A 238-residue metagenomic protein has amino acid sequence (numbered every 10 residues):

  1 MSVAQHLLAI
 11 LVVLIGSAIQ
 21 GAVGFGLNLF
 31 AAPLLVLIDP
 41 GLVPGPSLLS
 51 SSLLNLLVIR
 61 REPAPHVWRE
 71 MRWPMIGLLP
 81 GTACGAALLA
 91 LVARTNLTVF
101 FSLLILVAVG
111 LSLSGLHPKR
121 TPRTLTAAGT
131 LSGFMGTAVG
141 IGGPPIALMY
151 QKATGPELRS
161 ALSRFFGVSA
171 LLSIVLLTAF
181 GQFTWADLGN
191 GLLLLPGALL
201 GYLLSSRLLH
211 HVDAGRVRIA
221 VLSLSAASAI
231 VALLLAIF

Functional and structural regions predicted by a protein language model:
H6-R72, G129, G136, G143-Y202: Small-residue-rich hydrophobic segments that form or flank transmembrane alpha-helices in multi-pass membrane proteins
G24, D39-P40, A93, L97 (+2 more regions): A helix-boundary/kink motif common to multi-pass secondary transporters, especially Major Facilitator Superfamily
L42-L113: Membrane helix-loop-helix hairpins that form the core translocation module of multi-pass transporters
L48, F101-I105, V109, S163 (+3 more regions): Residues within membrane-spanning alpha-helices of integral membrane proteins, especially the hydrophobic core/packing
W73, L204-A227: Interfacial loop-to-transmembrane junctions
F101-L103, G110-S132: Alpha-helical multi-pass membrane helix bundles of inner-membrane/thylakoid proteins, especially permease cores
V231-F238: Juxtamembrane boundary at the C-terminal end of a transmembrane helix
